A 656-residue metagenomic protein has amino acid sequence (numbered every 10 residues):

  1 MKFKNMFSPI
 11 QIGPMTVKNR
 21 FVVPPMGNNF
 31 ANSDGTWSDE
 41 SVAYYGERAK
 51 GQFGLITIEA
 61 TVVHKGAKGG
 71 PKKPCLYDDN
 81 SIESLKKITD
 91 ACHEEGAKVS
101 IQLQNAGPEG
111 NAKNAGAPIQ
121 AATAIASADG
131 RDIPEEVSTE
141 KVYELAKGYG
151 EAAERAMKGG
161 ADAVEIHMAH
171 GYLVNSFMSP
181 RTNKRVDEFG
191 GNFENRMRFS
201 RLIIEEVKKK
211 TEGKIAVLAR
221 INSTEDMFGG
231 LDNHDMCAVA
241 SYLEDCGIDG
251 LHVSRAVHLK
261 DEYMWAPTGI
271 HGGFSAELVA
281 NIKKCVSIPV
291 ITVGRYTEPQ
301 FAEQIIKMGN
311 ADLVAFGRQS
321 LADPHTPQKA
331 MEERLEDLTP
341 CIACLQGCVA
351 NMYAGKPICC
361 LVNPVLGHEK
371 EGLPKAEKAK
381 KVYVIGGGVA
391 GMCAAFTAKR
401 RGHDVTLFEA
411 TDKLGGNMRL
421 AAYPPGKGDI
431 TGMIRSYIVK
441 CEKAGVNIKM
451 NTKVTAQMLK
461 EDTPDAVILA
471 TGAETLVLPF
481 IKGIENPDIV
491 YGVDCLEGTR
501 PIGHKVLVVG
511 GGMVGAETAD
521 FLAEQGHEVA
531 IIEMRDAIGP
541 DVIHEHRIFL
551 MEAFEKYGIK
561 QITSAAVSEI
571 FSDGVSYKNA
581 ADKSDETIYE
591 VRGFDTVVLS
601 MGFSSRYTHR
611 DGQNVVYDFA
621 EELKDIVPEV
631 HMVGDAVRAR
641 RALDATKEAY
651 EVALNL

Functional and structural regions predicted by a protein language model:
M1-I385, V389-R400, D404-V405, K413: Flavin-dependent oxidoreductase catalytic cores
N32, G66, V174, M227 (+12 more regions): Glycine/Thr-rich phosphate-binding loops of Rossmann-like dinucleotide-binding domains
D323, Q328-K329, D520-I531, L643-L656: Internal hydrophobic alpha-helix adjacent to the cofactor/substrate pocket in enzyme cavities
G387-R400, G503-H527: Rossmann-like NAD(P)H-binding beta-loop-alpha module
H403-N417, H527-I538: Glycine-rich FAD pyrophosphate-binding loop
T431-L476, I484-H504, E524-F619: A Rossmann-like FAD-binding core segment of flavoenzymes
T518, V542-I543, H609, V633-L656: A conserved FAD-binding loop/helix module that cradles the flavin
